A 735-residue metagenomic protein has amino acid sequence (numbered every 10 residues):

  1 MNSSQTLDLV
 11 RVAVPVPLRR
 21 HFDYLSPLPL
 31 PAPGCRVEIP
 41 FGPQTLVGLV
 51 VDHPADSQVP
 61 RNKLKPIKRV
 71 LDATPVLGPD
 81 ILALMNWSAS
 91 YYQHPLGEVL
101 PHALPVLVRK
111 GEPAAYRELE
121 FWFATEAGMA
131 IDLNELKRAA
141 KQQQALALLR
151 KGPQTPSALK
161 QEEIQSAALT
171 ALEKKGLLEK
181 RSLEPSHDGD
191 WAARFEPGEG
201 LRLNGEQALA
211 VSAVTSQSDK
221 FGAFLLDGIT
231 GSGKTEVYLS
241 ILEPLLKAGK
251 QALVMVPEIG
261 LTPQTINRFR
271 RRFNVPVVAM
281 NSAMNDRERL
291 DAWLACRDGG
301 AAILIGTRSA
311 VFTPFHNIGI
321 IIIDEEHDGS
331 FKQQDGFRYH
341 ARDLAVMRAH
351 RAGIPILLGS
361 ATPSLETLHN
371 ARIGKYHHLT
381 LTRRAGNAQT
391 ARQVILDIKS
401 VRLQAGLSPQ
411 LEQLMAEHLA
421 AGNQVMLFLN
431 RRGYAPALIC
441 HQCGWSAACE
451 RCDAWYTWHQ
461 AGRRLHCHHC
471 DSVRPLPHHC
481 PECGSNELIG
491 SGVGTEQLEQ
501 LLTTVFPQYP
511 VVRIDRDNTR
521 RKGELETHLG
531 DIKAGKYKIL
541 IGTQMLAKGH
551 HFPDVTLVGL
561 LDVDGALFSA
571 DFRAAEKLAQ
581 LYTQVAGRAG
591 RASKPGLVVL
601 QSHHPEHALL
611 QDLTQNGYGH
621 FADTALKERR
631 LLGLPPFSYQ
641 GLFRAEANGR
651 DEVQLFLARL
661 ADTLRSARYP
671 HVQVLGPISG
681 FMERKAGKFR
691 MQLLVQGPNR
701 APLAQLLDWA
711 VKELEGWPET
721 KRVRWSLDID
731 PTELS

Functional and structural regions predicted by a protein language model:
M1-S360, R372-A388, A667, L694 (+1 more regions): Accessory, non-ATPase domains that flank or precede helicase/AAA+ motor cores in DNA-metabolism machines
D52-P54, L104, S182-E184, L429-R431 (+4 more regions): A general secondary-structure junction signal
G198-N204, A208-V211, K220-Q654, S666 (+5 more regions): Inter-lobe coupling/hinge segments of SF2-like helicase ATPases
V512, R668-G680, K721-I729: Short beta-strand elements
A658-L660: Long hydrophobic segments that form regular secondary structure
K688: Juxtacatalytic substrate-recognition/specificity segment
